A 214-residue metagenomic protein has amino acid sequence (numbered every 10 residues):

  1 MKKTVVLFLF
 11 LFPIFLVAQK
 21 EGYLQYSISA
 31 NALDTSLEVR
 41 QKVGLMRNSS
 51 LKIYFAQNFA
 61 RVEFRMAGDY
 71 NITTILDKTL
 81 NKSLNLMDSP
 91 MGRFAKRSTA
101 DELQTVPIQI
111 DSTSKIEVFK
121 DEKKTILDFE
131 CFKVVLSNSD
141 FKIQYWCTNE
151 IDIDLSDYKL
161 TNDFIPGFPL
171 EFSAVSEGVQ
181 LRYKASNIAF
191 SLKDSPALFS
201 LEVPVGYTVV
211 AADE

Functional and structural regions predicted by a protein language model:
M1-L24: Bacterial Sec-dependent N-terminal signal peptides
Q19-E214: Extended soluble regions of mature proteins
